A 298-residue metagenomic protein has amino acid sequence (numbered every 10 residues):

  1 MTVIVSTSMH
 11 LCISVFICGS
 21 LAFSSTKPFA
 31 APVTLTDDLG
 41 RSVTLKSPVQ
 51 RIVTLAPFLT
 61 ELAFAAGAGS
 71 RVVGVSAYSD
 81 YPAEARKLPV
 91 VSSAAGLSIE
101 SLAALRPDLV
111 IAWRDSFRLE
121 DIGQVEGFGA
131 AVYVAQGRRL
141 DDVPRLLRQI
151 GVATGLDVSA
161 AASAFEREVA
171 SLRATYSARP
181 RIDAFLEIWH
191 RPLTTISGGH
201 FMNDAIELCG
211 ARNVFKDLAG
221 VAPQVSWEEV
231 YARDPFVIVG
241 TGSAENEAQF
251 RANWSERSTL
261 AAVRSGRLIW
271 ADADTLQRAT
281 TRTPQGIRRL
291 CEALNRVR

Functional and structural regions predicted by a protein language model:
M1-L21: Short, low-complexity, charge-dense intrinsically disordered segments
S24, P28-P32: Boundary at the C-terminal end of the N-terminal hydrophobic targeting segment
D38-G40, V91-E100, S116, L218-W227: Short helix-initiation/N-cap motifs at beta->coil->alpha
R41-S42, D108-L109, W113, L119-T194 (+2 more regions): Extracytoplasmic substrate-binding proteins
Q50-L105, L109-D115, V214, G242: A short, structured surface patch at a secondary-structure boundary
A56, R114-D115, I188, L218 (+3 more regions): Short secondary-structure boundary segments
S76, G198-A222, G242, I269-W270: His/Asp/Glu-enriched short active-site or ligand-binding loop at hydrolase and phosphoryl-transfer sites
I99-R106, F128, V225-D234: Short helices/loops that flank or line small-molecule/ion binding pockets
